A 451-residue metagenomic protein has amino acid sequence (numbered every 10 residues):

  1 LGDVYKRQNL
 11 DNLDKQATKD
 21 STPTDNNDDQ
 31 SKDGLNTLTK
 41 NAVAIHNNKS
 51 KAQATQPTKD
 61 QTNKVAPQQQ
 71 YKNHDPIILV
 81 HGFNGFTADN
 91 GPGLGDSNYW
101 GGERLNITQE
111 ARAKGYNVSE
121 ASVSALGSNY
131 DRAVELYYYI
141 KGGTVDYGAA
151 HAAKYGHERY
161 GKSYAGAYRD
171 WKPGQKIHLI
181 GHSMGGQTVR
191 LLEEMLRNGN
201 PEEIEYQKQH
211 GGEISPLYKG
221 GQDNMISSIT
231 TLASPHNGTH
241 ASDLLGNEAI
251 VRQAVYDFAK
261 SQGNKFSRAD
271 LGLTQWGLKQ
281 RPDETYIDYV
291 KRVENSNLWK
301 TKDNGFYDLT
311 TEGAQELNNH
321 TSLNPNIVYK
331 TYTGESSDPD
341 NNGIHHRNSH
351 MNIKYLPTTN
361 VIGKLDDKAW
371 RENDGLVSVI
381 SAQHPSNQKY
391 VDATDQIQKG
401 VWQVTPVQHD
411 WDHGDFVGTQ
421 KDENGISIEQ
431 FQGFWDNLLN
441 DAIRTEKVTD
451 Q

Functional and structural regions predicted by a protein language model:
L1-Y5: Short, small-residue-biased leader/transition segments that mark boundaries at the very start of proteins
R7-D11: Sec-dependent signal peptide cleavage junction
K15-Q16, D20, I45: Intrinsically disordered, low-complexity extracellular "stalk/linker" tracts enriched in Gly/Pro/Ser/Thr
Q16, P23-Q30: Long, intrinsically disordered, low-complexity tracts enriched in Ser/Thr with interspersed Pro and often acidic
A17, S31-A42: Composition-driven recognition of long, low-complexity, acid-poor segments enriched in small hydrophobic and small
G34, A42, H46-Q53, P57-T231 (+2 more regions): N-terminal non-catalytic accessory region
E194, G199-Q451: Helical cap/lid subdomain of alpha/beta-hydrolase-fold lipid enzymes that gates access to the catalytic pocket
